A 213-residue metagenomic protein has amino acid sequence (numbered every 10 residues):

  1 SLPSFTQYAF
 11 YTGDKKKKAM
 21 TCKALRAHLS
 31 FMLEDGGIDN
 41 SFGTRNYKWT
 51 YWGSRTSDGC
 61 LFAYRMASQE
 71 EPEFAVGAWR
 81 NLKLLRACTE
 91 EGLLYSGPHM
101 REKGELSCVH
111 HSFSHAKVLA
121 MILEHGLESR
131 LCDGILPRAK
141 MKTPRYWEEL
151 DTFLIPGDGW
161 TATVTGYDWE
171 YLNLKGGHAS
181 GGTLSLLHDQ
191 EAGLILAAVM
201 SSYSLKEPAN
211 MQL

Functional and structural regions predicted by a protein language model:
S1-K18, T44-T56: Aromatic-lined, polymer-binding surfaces characteristic of secreted/periplasmic polysaccharide-degrading enzymes
L2, T6, K18-L29, A75-R86: Hydrophobic core segments within long, regular secondary-structure runs in both alpha- and beta-rich folds
F31-L213: Extended polysaccharide-engagement surfaces of secreted carbohydrate-active enzymes
